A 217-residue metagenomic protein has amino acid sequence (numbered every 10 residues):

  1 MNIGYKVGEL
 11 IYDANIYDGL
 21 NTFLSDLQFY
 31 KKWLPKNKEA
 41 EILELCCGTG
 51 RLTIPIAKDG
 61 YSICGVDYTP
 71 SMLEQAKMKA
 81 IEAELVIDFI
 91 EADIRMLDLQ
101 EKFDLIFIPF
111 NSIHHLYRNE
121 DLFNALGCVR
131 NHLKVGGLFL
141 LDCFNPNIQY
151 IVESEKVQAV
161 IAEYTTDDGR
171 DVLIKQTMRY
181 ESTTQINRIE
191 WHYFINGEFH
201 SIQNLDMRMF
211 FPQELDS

Functional and structural regions predicted by a protein language model:
M1-A40: Conserved class I S-adenosyl-L-methionine
E39-G48: Conserved class I S-adenosyl-L-methionine
T53-M96: Class I SAM-dependent methyltransferase SAM/SAH-binding core
R95-L105: A short acidic, Gly/Pro-enriched loop at the edge of an enzyme's catalytic core that lines a small-molecule cofactor
D104-E120: A short SAM/SAH-binding and catalytic strip from SAM-dependent methyltransferases
F123-V135: A short glycine-rich, Lys/Arg-flanked "PGG" loop and its adjoining helix->strand segment in the class I
G136-C143: Conserved beta-strand signature within the Rossmann-like core of class I S-adenosyl-L-methionine
C143-D216: SAM-dependent methyltransferase
